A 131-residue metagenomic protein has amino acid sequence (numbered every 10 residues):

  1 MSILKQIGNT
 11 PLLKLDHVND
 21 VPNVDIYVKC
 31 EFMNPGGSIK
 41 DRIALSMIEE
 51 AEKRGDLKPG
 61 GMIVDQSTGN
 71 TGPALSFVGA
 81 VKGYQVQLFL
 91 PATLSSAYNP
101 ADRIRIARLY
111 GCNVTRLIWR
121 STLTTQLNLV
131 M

Functional and structural regions predicted by a protein language model:
M1-M131: PLP-dependent amino-acid enzyme catalytic core
